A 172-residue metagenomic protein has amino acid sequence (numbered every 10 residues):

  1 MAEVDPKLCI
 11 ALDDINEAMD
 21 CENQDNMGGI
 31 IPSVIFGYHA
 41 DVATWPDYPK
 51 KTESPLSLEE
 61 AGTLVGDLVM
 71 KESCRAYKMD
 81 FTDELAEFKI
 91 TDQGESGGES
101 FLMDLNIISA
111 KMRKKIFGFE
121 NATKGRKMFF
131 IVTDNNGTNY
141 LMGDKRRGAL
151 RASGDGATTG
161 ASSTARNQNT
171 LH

Functional and structural regions predicted by a protein language model:
M1-K7, H172: Viral virion structural and adsorption modules
E3, A18-L102, A149-R166: Solvent-exposed edge beta-strands and adjacent loop segments that serve as assembly or binding interfaces
K7, K50-K51, K71, K78 (+4 more regions): Context-gated lysine
M103-H172: Conserved binding-pocket/active-site segment within a compact domain
